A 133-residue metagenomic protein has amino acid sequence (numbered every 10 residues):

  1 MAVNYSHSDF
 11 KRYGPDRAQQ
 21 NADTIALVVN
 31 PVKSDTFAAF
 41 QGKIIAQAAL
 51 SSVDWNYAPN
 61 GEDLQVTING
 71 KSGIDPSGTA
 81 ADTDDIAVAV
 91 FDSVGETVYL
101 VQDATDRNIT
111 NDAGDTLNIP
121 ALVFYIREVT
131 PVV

Functional and structural regions predicted by a protein language model:
M1-I86, S93-V133: Small cysteine-rich, disulfide-bonded extracellular modules of the LU/uPAR three-finger superfamily and closely related
